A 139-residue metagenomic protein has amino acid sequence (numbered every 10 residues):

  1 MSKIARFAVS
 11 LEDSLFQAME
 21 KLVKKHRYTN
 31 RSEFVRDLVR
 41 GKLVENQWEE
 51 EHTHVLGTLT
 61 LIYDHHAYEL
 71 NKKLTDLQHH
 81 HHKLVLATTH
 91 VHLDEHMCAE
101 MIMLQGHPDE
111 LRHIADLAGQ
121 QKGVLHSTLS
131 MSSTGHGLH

Functional and structural regions predicted by a protein language model:
M1-S10, V23: Short Lys/Arg-rich basic patches
V9-L11, M19, T29-R40: Short amphipathic alpha-helical segments
G41-W48, H79-H90: Short amphipathic beta-strand starts and helix->beta connectors
H52-H65, A99-M101: Short glycine-/aliphatic-rich beta-strand segments at the starts of folded cytosolic domains
H66-A67, L104-L111: Helix N-cap motif at beta-to-alpha junctions
H66-V85: Short amphipathic alpha-helix segments
K73-L77, H113-Q121: Short amphipathic alpha-helices in soluble, non-transmembrane regions that often serve as interface/regulatory elements
K83-V91, D116, Q120-G135: Conserved short beta-strand edge segments in small beta-sheet-based binding/regulatory domains
